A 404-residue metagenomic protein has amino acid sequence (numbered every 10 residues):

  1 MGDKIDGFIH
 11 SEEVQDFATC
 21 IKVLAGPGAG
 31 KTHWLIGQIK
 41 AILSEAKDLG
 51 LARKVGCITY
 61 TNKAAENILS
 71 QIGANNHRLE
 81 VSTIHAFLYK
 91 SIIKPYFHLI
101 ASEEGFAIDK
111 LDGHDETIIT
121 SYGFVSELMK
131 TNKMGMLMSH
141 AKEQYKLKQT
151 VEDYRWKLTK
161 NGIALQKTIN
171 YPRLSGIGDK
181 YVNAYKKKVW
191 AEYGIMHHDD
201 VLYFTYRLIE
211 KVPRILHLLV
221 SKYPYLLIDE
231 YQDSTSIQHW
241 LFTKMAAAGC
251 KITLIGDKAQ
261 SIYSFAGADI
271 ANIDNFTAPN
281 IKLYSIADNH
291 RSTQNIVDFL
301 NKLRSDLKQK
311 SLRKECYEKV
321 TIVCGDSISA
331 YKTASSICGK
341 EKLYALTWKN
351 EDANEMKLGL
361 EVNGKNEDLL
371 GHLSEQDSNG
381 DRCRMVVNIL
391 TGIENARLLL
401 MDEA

Functional and structural regions predicted by a protein language model:
M1-A29, H33-W34, K54, F124-P224 (+2 more regions): Accessory N-terminal region flanking or inserted into the helicase ATPase core in nucleic-acid motor proteins
M1-E103, H217: P-loop NTPase Walker
G2-P27, I281-H290, D306-T347: Inter-lobe coupling/hinge region of RecA-like P-loop helicase motors
I39, T59-K63, I84-H85, I255-A259 (+2 more regions): A short beta-strand-to-loop transition that corresponds to the Sensor-1 phosphate-sensing loop of AAA+ P-loop ATPases
A52-K54, E66-W156: Conserved P-loop NTPase-based nucleic-acid remodeling module centered on helicase motor cores
E230: Walker B catalytic acidic pair
W240-C316: Conserved RecA-like helicase ATPase core segment that couples NTP binding/hydrolysis to strand translocation
S327-A404: Conserved helicase/translocase motor-coupling segment
